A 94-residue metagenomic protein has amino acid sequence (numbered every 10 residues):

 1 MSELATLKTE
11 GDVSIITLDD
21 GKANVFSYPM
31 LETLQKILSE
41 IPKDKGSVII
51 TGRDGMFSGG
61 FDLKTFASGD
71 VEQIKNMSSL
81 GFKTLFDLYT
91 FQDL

Functional and structural regions predicted by a protein language model:
M1-T51, E72: Conserved CoA-thioester-binding segment of acyl-CoA-metabolizing enzymes
S39, F86-Y89: Solvent-exposed, non-membrane alpha-helical residues enriched in polar/charged side chains
D44, G52-D87: Glycine- (often His-adjacent) and acidic-residue-rich active-site loop that binds/positions the CoA thioester
F91-L94: Short beta-strand/loop segments at the ligand-binding rim of alpha/beta enzyme cores
